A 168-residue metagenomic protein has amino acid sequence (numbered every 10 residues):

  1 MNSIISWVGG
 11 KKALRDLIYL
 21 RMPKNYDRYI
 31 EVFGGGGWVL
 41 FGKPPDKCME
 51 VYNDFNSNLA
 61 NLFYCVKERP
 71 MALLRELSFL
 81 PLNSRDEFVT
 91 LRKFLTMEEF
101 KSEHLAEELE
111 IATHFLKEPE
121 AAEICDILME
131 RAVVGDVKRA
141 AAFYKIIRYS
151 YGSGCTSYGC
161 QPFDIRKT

Functional and structural regions predicted by a protein language model:
M1-I30, G34, W38-V39, P45: S-adenosyl-L-methionine
R15-D16, F41, Y158, I165: Residues at secondary-structure transition points
D46-T168: Class I S-adenosyl-L-methionine-dependent methyltransferase module
